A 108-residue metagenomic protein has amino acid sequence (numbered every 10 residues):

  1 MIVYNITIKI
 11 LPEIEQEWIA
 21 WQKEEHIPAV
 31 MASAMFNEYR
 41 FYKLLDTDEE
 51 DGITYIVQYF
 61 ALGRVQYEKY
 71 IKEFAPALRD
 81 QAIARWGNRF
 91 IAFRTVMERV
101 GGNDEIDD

Functional and structural regions predicted by a protein language model:
M1-Y4, R79: Anionic, Ser/Thr-rich low-complexity intrinsically disordered regions
V3-K9, Y42-E73: Short, well-ordered beta-strand segments in beta-rich or mixed alpha/beta enzyme and ligand-binding folds
I14, V65-Y67, G102: Residue-level signal for secondary-structure boundary sites
I14-R40, R79: Short amphipathic alpha-helical segments
S33-N37, G52, F60-V96: An amphipathic, aromatic/His-enriched active-site/gating alpha helix that lines ligand/cofactor pockets
K43-L45, V96-R99: A general secondary-structure junction signal
R99-D108: Short, low-order "capping/linker" segments at domain edges
